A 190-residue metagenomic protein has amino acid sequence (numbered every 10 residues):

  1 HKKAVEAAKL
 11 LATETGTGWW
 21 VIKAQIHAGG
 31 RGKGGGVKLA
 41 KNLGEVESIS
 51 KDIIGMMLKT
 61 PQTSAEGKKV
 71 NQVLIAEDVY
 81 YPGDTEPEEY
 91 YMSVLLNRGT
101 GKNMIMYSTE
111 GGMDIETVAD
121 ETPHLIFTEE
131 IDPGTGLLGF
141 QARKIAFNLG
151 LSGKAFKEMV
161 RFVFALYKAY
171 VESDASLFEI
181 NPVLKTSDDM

Functional and structural regions predicted by a protein language model:
H1-A4, A8: N-terminal cofactor/phosphate-binding cores enriched in small/glycine residues, especially glycine-rich loops such as
L11-T13: Conserved, structured core segments of small domains
T15-G32, T60-G83, M92, L166-Y170 (+1 more regions): ATP-grasp fold ATP-binding core
I22-I49, I115, E179, M190: Glycine-rich phosphate-binding loop of ATP-grasp-fold ATP-dependent ligases
Q25-A28, L96, T109-G111, L184-D189: Glycine-rich beta-alpha junction loops
V46-K68, I145: Catalytic core of tubulin tyrosine ligase-like
S64-E130: Hydrophobic alpha-helical hairpins/lids featuring a short glycine-rich hinge
T122, E129-M190: Glycine-rich, mobile lid/loop segments that gate access to catalytic sites or pores
